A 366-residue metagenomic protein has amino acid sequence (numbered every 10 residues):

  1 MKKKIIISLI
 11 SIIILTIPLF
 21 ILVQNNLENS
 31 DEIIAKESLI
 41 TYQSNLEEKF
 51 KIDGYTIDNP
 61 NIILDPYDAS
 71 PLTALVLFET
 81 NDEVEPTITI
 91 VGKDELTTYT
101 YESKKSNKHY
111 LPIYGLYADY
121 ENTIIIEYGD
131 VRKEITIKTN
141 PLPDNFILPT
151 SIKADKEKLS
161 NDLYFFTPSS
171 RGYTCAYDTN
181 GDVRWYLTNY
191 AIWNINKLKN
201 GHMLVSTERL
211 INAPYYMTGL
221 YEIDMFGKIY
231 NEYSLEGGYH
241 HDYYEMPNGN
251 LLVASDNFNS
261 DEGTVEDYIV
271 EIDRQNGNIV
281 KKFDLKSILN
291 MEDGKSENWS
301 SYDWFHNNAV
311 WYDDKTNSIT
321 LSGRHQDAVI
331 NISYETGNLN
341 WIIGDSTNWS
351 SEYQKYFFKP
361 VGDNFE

Functional and structural regions predicted by a protein language model:
M1-I14: N-terminal Sec-pathway targeting helices
I14-Q24: Hydrophobic alpha-helical membrane-insertion segments, chiefly the h-region of N-terminal signal peptides
L22-S30, G129: Beta-rich interaction/scaffold domains
L27-Y67: Short, compositionally biased P/S/T/A/G/V-rich stretches that sit at domain boundaries
E37, T56-I90, H109-Y110, Y114-E121 (+1 more regions): Histidine-/acidic-rich catalytic cores in large beta-rich domains
T89-T97: Extracellular low-complexity, O-glycosylation-prone stalks/linkers
T100-S106: Short beta-strand segments within Ig-like beta-sandwich modules, predominantly Fibronectin type-III
